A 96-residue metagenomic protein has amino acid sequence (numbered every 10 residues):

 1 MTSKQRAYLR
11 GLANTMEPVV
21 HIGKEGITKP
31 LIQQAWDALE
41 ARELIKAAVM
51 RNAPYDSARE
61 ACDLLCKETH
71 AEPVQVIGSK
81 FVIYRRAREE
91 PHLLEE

Functional and structural regions predicted by a protein language model:
M1-E96: Positively charged, polar, low-complexity stretches
